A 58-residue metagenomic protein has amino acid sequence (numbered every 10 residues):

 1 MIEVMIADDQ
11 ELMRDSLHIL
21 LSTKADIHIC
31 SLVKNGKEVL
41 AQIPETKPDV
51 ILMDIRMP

Functional and structural regions predicted by a protein language model:
M1-E3: Non-catalytic signal-transmission and effector/linker regions of two-component phosphorelay proteins
I6-A7, L32: Active-site-adjacent beta-strand anchor residues
D8, D54: Active-site residues of response regulator receiver
E11-S31: Two-component/phosphorelay signaling modules centered on CheY-like receiver
T23, P44-E45: Solvent-exposed polar/charged
L32-A41: Helix N-cap/capping motif at the beta->alpha junctions
T46-L52: Active-site beta3 strand of CheY-like receiver
M57: Receiver (REC) domain active-site loop signature in two-component systems and cognate sites in sensor histidine kinases
